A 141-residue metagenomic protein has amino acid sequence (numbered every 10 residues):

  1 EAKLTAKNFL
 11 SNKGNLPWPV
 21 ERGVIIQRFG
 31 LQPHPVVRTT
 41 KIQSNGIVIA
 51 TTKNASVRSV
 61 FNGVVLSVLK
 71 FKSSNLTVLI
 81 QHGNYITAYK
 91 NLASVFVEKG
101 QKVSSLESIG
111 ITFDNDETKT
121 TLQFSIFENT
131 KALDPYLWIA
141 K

Functional and structural regions predicted by a protein language model:
E1-S67, K72-N75, L79-Q81, Q123 (+1 more regions): Extracytoplasmic/periplasmic cell wall- or extracellular glycan-interacting regions that localize and scaffold envelope
I49, T77-V78, V103-D116, T121: Short hydrophobic beta/alpha edge segments that flank linear recognition/processing sites
T51, N75, G83, Y89-N91 (+1 more regions): Alpha-helix boundary/capping detector
V57-V64, V97-I111: Short, well-structured beta-strand-loop connectors
G63, V78, Y85-S94, I111 (+1 more regions): Peptidoglycan cell-wall recognition and remodeling modules
V68, N84-K102, L106: Short histidine-centered loop motifs in beta-beta connectors
K70, S94, D114-E117: Short, conserved catalytic or interaction motifs in soluble domains
K99-Q101, S105, T120, T130 (+1 more regions): Intrinsic structural disorder
